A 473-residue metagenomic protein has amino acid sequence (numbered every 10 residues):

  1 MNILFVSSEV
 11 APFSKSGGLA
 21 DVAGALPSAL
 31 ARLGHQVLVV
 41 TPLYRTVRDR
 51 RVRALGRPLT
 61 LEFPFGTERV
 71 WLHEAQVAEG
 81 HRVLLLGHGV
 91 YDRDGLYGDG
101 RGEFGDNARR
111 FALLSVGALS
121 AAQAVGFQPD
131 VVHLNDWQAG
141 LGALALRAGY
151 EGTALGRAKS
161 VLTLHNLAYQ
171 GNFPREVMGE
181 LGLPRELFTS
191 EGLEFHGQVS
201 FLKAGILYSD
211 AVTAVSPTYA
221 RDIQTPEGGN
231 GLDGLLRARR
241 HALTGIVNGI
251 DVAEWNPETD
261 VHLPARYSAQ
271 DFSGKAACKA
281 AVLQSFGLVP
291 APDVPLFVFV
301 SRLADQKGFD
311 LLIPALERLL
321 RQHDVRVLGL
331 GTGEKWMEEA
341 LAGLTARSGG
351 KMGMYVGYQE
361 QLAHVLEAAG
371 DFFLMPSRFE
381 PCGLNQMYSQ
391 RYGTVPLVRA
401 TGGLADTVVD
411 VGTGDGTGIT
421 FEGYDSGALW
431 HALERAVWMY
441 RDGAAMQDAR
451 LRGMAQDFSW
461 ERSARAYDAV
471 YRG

Functional and structural regions predicted by a protein language model:
M1-G473: Catalytic cores of nucleotide-sugar-dependent glycosyltransferases that transfer UDP/GDP/TDP-activated
